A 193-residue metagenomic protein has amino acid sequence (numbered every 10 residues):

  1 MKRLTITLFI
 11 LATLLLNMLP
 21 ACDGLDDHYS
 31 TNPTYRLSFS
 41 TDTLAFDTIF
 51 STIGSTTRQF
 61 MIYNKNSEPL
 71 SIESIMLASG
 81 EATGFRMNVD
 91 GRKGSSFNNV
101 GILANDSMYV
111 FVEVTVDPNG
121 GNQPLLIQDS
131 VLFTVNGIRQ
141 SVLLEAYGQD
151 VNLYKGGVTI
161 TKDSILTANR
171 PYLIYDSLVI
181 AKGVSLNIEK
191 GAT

Functional and structural regions predicted by a protein language model:
M18-A21: C-terminal motif of bacterial Sec signal peptides marking the signal peptidase cleavage site
D23-A45, K65-E113, P118: Surface-exposed binding patches on compact interaction domains or structured appendages
D23-D27, V116-D150: Terminal connector regions
Y29, V142-I165, N169-R170: Low-complexity, Pro/Ser/Thr- and charge-rich linker/hinge segments at domain boundaries
P33, F50-P69: Short beta-strand elements of extracellular/lumenal beta-sandwich folds
T43, T48, S74, S107 (+4 more regions): Coil residues (strongly favoring Ser/Thr
T57-N64, V112, I127-T134: Buried hydrophobic-core signal for structured, non-transmembrane domains
T167-T193: Extracellular beta-helix/beta-solenoid repeat scaffolds
